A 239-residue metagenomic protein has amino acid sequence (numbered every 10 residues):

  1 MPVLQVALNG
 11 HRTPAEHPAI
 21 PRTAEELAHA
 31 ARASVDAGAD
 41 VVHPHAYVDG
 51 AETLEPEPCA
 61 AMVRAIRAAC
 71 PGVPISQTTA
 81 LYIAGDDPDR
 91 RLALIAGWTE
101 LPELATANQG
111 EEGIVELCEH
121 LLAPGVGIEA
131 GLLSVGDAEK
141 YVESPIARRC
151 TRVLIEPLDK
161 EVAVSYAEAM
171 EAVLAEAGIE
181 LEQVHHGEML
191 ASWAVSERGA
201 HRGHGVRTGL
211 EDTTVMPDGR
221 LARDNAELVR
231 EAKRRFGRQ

Functional and structural regions predicted by a protein language model:
M1-A19, P124: N-terminal small/glycine-rich loop or linker at the start of catalytic domains across soluble metabolic enzymes
V6, H29, A51-T79, A123-G125 (+3 more regions): Alpha-helix-loop-beta-strand connector modules within alpha/beta enzyme cores
T23-A33, G85-A96, D137-V142, S192-S196: Short, acidic/polar
L27, S34, H45, A105 (+1 more regions): Conserved, mostly hydrophobic/aromatic
D36-A39, G72, P102, C150 (+1 more regions): A structural motif
D40-M62, V215-P217: Glycine-rich, proline-tolerant flexible connector loops at the mouths of alpha/beta enzymes
L54-G127: Internal catalytic or translocation cores that form aromatic/hydrophobic pockets or channels for amphipathic metabolites
T106-E211, M216-E231: Catalytic alpha/beta core domains of metabolic enzymes, predominantly
